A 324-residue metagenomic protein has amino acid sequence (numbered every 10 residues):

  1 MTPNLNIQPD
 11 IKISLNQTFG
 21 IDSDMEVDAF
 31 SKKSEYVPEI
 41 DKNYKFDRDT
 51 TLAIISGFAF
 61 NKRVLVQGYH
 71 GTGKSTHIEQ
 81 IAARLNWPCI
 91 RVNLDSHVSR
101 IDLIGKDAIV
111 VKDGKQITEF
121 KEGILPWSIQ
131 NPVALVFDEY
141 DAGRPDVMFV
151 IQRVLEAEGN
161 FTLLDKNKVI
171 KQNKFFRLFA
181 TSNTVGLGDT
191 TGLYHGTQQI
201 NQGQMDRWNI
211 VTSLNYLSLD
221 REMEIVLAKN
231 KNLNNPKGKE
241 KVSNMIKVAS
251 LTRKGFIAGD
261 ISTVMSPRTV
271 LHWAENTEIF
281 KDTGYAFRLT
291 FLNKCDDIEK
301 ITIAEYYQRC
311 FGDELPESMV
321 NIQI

Functional and structural regions predicted by a protein language model:
M1-K239, K247: AAA+ P-loop NTPase catalytic core and its hallmark functional loops
M1-S34, Y44, T51, S218-L219 (+2 more regions): Alpha-helical lid/collar subdomain of P-loop NTPases
